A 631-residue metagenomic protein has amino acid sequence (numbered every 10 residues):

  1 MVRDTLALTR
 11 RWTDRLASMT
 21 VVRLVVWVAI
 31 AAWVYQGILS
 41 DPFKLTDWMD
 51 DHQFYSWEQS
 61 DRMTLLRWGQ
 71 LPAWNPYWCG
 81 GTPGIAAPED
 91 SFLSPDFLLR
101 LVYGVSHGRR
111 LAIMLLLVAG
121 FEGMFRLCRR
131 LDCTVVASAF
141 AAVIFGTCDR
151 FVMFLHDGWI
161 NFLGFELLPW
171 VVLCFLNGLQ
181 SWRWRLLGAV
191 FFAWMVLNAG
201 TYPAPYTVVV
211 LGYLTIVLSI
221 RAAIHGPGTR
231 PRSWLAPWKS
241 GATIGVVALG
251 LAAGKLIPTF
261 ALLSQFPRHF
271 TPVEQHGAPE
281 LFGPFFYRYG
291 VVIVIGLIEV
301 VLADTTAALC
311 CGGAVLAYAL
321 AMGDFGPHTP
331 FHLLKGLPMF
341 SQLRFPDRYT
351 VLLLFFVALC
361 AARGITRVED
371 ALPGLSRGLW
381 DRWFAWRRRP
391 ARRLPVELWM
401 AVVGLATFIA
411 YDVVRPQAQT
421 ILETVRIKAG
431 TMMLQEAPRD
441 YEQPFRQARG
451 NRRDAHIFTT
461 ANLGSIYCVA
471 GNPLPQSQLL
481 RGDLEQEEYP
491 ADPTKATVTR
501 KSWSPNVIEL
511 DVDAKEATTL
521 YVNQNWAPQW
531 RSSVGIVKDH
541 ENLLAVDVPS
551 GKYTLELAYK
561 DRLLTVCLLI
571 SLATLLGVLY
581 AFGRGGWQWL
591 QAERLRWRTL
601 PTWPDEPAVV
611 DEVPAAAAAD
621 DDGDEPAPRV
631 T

Functional and structural regions predicted by a protein language model:
M1-I38, K239-S240, A308, E397-V403 (+1 more regions): Start-transfer (signal-anchor) and selected internal transmembrane alpha helices of multi-pass inner/ER membrane
R3-L16, R130-L131, L176-L186, I216-K239 (+2 more regions): Membrane-interface junctions at the ends of membrane-embedded or membrane-associated helices
R23-V28, G228-I257, C310-L316, W399-T407: Hydrophobic alpha-helical membrane-interfacial segments at the cytosolic entry of transmembrane helices
W27, F121-L131, V135-A223, S240-F260 (+1 more regions): Membrane-embedded helix bundles of polyisoprenyl
I30-F121, V143-E166, A278-L281, G323-F331 (+2 more regions): Membrane-interface coil-to-helix junctions
Q36-P42, L65-L66, L99-Y103, H107 (+6 more regions): Membrane-interface helix-loop junctions at the exits of transmembrane helices
Q53-W78, P237-A303, L320, H332 (+8 more regions): Periplasmic/ER-lumenal interhelical loops and adjacent helix-loop junctions in multi-pass membrane proteins
A319, G482-E606: Active-site-proximal, structured, solvent-exposed surfaces of multi-pass membrane proteins that position macromolecular
